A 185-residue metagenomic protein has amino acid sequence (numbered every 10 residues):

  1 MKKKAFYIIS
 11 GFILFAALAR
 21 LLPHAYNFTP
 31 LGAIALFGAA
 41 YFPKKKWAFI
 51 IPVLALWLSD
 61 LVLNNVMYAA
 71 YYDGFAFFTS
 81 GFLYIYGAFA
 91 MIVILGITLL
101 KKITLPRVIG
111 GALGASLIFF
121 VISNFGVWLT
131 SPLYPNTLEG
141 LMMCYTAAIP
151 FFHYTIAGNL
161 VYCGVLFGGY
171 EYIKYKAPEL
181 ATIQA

Functional and structural regions predicted by a protein language model:
M1-F42, K46-I51: Hydrophobic transmembrane alpha-helices
M1-K3, K176-A185: Short, charged juxtamembrane terminal tails flanking transmembrane helices
F6-G11, K46-I50, L83-G87, I109-L113 (+1 more regions): Hydrophobic alpha-helical transmembrane segments
S10, A25-F42, V62, F82-M91 (+2 more regions): Membrane-embedded alpha-helical segments of multi-pass membrane proteins, especially the transmembrane helices
F12-I13, A48-S59, V108-S116, T182-A185: Central hydrophobic cores of alpha-helical transmembrane segments in multi-pass integral membrane proteins
L18, F37-K44, M91-I103, G169-A177: Structural signal for the C-terminal ends of transmembrane alpha-helices and the immediately following loop
R20-N27, A55-I94: Interfacial aromatic-anchored transmembrane helix boundaries in multi-pass membrane proteins
T98-Y175: Membrane-embedded alpha-helical hairpins and interfacial helices in multi-pass inner-membrane proteins
